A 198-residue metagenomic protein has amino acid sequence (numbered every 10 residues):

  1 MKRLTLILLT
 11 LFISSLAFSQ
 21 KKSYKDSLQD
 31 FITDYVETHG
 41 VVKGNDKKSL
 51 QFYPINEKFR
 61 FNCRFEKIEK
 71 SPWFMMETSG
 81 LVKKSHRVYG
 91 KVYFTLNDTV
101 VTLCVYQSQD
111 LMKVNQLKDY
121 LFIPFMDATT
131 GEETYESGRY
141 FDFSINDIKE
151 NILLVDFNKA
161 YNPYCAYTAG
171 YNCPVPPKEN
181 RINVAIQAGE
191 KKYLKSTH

Functional and structural regions predicted by a protein language model:
M1-S23: Bacterial Sec-dependent N-terminal signal peptides
Q20-W73, K83: Start-of-domain marker
K21-Q29, Y161-H198: Extended, aromatic/histidine-rich regions of cofactor-dependent oxidoreductases associated with respiratory
D46, E57-F59, S71-T78, G90-V92 (+2 more regions): Terminal leader/tail segments of proteins
N62-R64, T95-N97, C104-Y106, M126 (+4 more regions): A structural detector for beta-sheet-dominated domains
K67, Q109, T129, Y161-P163 (+1 more regions): Short loop/turn segments at secondary-structure transitions that flank enzyme active sites
T78-S137: Mid-length scaffold segments of soluble, non-membrane domains
F122-N162: Acidic, glycine-rich flexible loop segments
